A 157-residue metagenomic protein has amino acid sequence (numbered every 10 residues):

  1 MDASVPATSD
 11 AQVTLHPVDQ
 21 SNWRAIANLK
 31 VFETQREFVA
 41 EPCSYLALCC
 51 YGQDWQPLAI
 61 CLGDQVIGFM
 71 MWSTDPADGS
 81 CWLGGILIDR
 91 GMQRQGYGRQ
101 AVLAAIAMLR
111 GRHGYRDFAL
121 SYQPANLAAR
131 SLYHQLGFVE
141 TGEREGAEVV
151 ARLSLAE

Functional and structural regions predicted by a protein language model:
D2-P6, V150-E157: Terminal substrate-recognition subdomain of acyl/acetyltransferases
T8-G85, D89-G91, V102, M108-R112 (+1 more regions): Acetyl-CoA-dependent GNAT
R94-R99: Glycine-rich acyl-CoA binding loop
L109-S121: Conserved GNAT acetyl-CoA-binding A-motif
L120-R130, G146-E148: Conserved beta-strand-loop-alpha-helix junction that forms the acyl-donor binding cleft
Y133, F138: Conserved active-site tyrosine of GNAT-family acetyltransferases
